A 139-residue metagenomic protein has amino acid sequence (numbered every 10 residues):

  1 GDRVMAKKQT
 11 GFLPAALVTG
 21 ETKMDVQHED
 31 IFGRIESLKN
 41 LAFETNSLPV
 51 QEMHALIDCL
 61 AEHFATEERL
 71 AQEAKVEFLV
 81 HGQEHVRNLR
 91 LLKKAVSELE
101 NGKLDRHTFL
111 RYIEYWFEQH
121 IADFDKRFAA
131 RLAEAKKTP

Functional and structural regions predicted by a protein language model:
M5-P139: Small-residue-biased structural context
